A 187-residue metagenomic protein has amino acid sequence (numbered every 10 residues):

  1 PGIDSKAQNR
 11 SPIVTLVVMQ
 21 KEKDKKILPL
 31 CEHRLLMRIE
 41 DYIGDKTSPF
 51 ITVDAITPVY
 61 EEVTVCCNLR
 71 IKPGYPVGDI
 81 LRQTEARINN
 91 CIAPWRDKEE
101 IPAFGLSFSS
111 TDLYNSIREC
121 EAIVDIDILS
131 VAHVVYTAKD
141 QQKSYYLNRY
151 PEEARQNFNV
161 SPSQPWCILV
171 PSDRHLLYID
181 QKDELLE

Functional and structural regions predicted by a protein language model:
P1-S107, L177-E187: Carbohydrate-recognition loop of C-type lectin domains
K6, R82-E187: An aromatic-glycine-centered, glycine-rich loop/turn in mixed alpha/beta architecture
